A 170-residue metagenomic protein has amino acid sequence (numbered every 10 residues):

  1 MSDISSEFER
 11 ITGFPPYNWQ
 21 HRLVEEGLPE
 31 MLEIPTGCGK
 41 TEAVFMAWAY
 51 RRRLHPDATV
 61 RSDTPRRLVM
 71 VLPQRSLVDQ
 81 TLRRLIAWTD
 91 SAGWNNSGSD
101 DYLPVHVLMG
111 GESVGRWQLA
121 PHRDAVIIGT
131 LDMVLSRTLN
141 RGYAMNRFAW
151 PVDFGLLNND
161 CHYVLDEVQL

Functional and structural regions predicted by a protein language model:
M1-L170: N-terminal helicase ATP-binding lobe
